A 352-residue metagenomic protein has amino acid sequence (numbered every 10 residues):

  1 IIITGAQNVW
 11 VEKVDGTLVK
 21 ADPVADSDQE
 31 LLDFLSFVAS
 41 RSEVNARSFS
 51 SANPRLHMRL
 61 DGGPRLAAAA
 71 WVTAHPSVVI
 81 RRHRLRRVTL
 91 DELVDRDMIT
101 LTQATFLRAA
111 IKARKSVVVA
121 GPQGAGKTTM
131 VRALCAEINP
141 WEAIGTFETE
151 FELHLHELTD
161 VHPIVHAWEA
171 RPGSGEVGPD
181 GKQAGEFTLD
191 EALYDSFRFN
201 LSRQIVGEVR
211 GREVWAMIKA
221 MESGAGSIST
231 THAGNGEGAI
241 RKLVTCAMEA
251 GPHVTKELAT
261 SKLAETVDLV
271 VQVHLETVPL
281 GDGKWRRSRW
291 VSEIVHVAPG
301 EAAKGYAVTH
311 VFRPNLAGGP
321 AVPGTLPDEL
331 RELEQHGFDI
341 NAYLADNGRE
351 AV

Functional and structural regions predicted by a protein language model:
I1, A68, Q204, G224 (+1 more regions): Residue-level signature of catalytic and energy-coupling elements of molecular machines, predominantly ATP/GTP-dependent
V11-A113: P-loop NTP-binding catalytic core
K115-V117, A133-A264: Switch/coupling sub-region of P-loop NTPases
G121: The Walker A (P-loop) glycine that initiates the GxxxxGKT/S ATP-binding motif of P-loop NTPases
G124: Walker A (P-loop) phosphate-binding loop of P-loop NTPases
K127: Conserved lysine of the Walker
A216-K219, T260-W290, P299: Helical/strand "switch-coupling" subdomains that flank nucleotide/phosphate-binding cores, especially in P-loop NTPases
G283-V352: NTP-binding/hydrolysis catalytic cores, primarily Walker-type P-loop NTPases
